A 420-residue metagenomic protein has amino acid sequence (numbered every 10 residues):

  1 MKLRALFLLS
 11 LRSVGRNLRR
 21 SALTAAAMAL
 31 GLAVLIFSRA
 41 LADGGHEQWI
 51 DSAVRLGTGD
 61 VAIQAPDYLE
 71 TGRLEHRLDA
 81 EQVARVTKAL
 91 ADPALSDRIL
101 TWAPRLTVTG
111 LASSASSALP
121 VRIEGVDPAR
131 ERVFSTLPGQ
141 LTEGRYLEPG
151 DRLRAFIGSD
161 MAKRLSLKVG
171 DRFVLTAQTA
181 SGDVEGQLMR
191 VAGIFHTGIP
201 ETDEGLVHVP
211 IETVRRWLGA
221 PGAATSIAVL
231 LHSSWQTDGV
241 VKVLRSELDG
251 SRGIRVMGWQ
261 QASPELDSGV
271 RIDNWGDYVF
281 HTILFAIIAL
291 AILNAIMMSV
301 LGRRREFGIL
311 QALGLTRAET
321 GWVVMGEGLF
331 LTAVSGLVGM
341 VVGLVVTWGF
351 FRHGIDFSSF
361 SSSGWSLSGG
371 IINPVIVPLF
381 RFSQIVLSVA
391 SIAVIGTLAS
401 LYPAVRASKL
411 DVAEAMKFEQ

Functional and structural regions predicted by a protein language model:
M1-I36, A318, E414, E419-Q420: N-terminal Sec/SRP start-transfer signal
L18-G45, R271-E306, L329-V341, A390-L398: Hydrophobic alpha-helical transmembrane segments of multi-pass inner-membrane transport and secretion
I36-R122, R145-D151, R252: Hydrophobic, regular-secondary-structure patches
R105-V108, S117-D127, Q140-E212: Hydrophobic secondary-structure segments that place a key small or acidic residue at a functional site
T179-D277, L284: Mechanotransmission and gating elements of multispan inner-membrane complexes involved in transport and envelope
V338-L387: Short helix-loop junctions at transmembrane helix boundaries
V375-Q420: C-terminal membrane-exit region of the final transmembrane helix in multipass inner-membrane proteins
